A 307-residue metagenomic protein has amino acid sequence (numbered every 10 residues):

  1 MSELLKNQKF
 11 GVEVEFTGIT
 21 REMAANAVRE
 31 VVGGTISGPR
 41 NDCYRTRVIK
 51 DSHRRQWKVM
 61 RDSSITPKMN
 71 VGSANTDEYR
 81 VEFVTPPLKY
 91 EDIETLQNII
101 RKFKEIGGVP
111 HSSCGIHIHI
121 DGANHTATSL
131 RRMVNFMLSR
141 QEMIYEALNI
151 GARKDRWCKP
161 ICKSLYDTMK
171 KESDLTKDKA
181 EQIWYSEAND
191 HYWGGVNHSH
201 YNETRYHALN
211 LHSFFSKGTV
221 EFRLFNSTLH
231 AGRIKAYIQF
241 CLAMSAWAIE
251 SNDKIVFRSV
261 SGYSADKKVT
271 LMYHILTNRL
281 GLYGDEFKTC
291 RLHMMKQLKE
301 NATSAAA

Functional and structural regions predicted by a protein language model:
M1-V109, A123-A307: C-terminal accessory/tail domains of diverse enzymes
S112-I116, I120: Short, conserved phosphate-binding/catalytic loop or strand-edge motifs used in phosphoryl-/nucleotidyl-transfer
